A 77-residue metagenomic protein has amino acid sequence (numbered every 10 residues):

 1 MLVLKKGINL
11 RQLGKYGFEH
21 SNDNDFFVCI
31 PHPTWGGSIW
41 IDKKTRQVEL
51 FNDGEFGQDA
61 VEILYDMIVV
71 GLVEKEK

Functional and structural regions predicted by a protein language model:
L4-H20: Amphipathic alpha-helical segments
G7, C29-P31, V69: N-terminal export/targeting and maturation segments
K15-D23, L72-E76: Short secondary-structure junctions
H20-E62: Acidic, low-complexity, intrinsically disordered interaction modules
D53-K77: Ampiphathic alpha-helical segments that act as solvent-exposed interaction surfaces
